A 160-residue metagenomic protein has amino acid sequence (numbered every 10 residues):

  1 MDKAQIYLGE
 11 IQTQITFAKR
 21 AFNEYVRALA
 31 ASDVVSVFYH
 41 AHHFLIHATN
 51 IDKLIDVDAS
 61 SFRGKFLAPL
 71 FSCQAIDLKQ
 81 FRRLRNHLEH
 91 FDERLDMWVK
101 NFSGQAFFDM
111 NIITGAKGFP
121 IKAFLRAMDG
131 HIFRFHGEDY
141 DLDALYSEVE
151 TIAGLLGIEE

Functional and structural regions predicted by a protein language model:
M1-D77, A106-E160: Amphipathic alpha-helical interface segments
A75-V99: Histidine-centered, metal-coordinating catalytic motifs and their short helical/loop contexts
L84-H87, G104, H136: A subset of signal/propeptide-processing and intrinsically disordered low-complexity segments in secreted/extracellular
D92, W98-I112: Aromatic- and Lys/Arg-enriched surface recognition patch
